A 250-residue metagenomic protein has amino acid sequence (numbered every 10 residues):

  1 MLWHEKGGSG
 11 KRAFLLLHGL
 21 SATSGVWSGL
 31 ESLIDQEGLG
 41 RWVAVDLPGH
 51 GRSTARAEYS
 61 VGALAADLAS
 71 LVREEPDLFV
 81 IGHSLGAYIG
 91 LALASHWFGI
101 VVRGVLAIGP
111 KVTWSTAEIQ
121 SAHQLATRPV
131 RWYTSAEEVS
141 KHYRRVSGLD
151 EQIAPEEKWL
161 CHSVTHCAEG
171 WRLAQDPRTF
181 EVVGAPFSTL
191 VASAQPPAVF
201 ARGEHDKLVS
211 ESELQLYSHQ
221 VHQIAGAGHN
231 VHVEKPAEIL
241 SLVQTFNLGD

Functional and structural regions predicted by a protein language model:
M1-G7: A short loop-to-beta-strand scaffold at the N-terminal edge of the catalytic core in hydrolase folds
G7-T54, N247: Conserved HGGG/HGGXW glycine-rich cap/lid loop of the alpha/beta-hydrolase fold
E31, G38-I81, S241: Active-site loop/oxyanion-hole signature of alpha/beta-hydrolase fold enzymes
G82-G86, G90: Gly/Ala-rich beta-loop-alpha elbow adjacent to hydrolase catalytic centers
A92-H96, I100-T134: Flexible "cap/lid" loop of the alpha/beta hydrolase fold
T134-F187: Conserved alpha/beta-hydrolase catalytic His-Asp/Glu region
H166-Y217, Q223: Conserved serine/cysteine hydrolase catalytic core
A227-L240: Catalytic histidine-centered segment of alpha/beta-hydrolase-like enzymes
